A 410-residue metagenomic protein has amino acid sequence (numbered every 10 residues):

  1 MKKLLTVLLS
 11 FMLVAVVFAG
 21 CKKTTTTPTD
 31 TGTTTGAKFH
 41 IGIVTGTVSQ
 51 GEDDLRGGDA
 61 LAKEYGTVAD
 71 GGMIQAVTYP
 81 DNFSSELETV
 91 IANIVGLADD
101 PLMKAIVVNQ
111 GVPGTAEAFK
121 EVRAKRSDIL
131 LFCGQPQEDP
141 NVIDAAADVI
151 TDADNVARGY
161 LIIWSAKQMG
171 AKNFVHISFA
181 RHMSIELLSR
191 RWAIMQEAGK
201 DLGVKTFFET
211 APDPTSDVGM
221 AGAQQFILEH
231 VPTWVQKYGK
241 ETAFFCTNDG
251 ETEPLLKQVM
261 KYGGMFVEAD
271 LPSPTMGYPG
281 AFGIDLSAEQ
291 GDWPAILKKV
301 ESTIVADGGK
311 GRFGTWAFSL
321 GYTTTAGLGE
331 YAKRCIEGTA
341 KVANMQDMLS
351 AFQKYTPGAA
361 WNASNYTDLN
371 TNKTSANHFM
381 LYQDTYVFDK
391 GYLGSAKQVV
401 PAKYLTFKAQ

Functional and structural regions predicted by a protein language model:
M1-F39, Q410: Short, low-complexity disordered leader/linker segments with a strong preference for bacterial N-terminal type II
T35-I91, L97, V107-P113: Extracytoplasmic "Venus flytrap"
I41-T45, D100-G111, I129-G134, V175-I177 (+4 more regions): Periplasmic-binding protein-like
G58, N155-E209, A332: An alpha-beta-alpha
V122-A153: Flexible loop/hinge segments that line or gate small-molecule binding clefts
D148-H176, F226-E229, I296, V300 (+1 more regions): Hydrophobic alpha-helical segments within soluble ligand-binding/sensing domains
M195-T206, E253-T339: Extracellular/periplasmic periplasmic-binding protein-like sensory domains
L297-Q410: Hinge/cleft segment of the Venus flytrap/periplasmic-binding protein
